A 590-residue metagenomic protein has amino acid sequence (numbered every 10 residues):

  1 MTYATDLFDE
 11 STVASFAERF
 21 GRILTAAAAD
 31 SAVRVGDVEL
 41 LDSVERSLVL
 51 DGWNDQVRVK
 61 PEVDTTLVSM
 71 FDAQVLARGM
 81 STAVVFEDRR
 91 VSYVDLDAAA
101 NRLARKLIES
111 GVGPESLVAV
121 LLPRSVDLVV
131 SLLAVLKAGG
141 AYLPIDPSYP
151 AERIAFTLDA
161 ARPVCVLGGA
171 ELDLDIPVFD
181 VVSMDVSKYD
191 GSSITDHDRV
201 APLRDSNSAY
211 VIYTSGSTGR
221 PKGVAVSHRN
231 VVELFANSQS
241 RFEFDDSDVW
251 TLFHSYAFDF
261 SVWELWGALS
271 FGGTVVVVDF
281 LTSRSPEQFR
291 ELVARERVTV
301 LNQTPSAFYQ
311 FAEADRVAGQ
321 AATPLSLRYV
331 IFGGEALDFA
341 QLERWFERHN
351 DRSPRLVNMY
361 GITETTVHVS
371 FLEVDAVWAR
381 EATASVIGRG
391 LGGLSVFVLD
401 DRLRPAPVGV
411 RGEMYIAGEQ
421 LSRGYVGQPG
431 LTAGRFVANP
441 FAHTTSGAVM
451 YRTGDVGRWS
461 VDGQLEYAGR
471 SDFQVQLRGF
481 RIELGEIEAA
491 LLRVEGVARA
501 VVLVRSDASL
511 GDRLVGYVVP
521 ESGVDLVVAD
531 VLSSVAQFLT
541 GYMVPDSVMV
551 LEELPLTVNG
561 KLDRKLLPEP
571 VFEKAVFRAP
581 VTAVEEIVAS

Functional and structural regions predicted by a protein language model:
M1-V33, S43-L50, E62-T66, D72-S81 (+16 more regions): Flexible acidic/glycine-rich loop/turn elements at helix↔coil and beta-strand↔loop transitions within catalytic cores
T2-A4, D42, V85-D88, I331-G333: Glycine-rich Rossmann NAD(P)(H)-binding loop
E10, V35, L67, Y93-V94 (+10 more regions): Structural motif detector for alpha-helix initiation sites
A14-T25, A29-I212, V226-H228, E233 (+4 more regions): AMP-binding/adenylate-forming domain of the ANL superfamily
D30, R78, H228, R241 (+5 more regions): Acidic-histidine catalytic/liganding microenvironments
R105, V166-A201, V231, S353-N358 (+1 more regions): AMP-dependent adenylate-forming
G113, V164, T299, R328 (+1 more regions): Short acidic/polar active-site loop segments enriched in Thr and Asp
V126-L133, G140-L158, S193-V408, E413-S422 (+4 more regions): Motif- and composition-driven signal specific to adenylation
